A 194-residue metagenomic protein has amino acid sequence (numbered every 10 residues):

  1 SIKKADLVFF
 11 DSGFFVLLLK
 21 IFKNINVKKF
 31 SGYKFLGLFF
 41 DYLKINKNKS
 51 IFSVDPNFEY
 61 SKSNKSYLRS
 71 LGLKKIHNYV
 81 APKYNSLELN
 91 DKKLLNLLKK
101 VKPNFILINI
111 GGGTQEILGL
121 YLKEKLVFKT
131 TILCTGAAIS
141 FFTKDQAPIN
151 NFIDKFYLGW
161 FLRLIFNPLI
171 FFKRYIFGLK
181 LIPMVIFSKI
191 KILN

Functional and structural regions predicted by a protein language model:
S1-S50, P56, Y60: Electropositive, gly/pro-rich neighborhoods at or near active sites that engage anionic ligands
F14, I110-Q115, A138: Short glycine-rich anion-binding loops that position phosphate/pyrophosphate groups of nucleotides and phosphorylated
F14-F22, P148-N194: A transmembrane-helix-recognition feature enriched in membrane-embedded lipid enzymes and envelope glyco-/phospholipid
L43-L71, I176-K189: An alpha-beta-alpha
L71-N85: Short beta-strand elements in bilobed, periplasmic/extracellular small-molecule ligand-binding domains
A81-L87, F128-L164: Short, flexible loop segments at boundaries between secondary-structure elements
Y84-N96: Structural motif
L98, K102-I108, G112: Proline-aspartate-enriched helix->loop->beta-strand connector
